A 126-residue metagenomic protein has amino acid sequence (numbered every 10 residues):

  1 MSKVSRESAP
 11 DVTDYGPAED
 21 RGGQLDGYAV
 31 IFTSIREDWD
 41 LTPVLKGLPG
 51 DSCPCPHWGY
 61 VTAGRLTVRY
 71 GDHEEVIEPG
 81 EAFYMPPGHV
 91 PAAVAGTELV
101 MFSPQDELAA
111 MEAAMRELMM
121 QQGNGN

Functional and structural regions predicted by a protein language model:
M1-T42, P49, R116, Q121-N126: A short, N-terminal "cap"/entry segment at the start of jelly-roll beta-barrel domains of the cupin/DSBH fold
G22, R65-T67, A92: Residue-level detector of beta-strand face positions
D26, R69-H73, V94-G96: Short strand-coil-strand connectors
Y28, C55-P56, G88, T97: Short, surface-exposed beta-edge/turn micro-motifs
T42-V44, E78-G80, A110-A113: A short, polar/proline- and glycine-enriched secondary-structure boundary/capping micro-motif
D51-V68: Short, conserved beta-strand element in jelly-roll/cupin
Y70-H89: Short acidic-glycine-tyrosine-enriched beta hairpin
P87-E112: Ligand-binding loop in jelly-roll beta-barrel domains
